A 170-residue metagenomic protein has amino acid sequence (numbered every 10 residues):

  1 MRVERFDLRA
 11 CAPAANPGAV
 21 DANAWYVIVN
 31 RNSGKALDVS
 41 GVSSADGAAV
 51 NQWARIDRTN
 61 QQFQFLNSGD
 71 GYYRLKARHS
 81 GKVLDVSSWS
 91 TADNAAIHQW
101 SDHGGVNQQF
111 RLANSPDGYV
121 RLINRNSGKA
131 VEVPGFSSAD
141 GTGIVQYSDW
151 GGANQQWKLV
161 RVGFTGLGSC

Functional and structural regions predicted by a protein language model:
C11, A15-S44, Q62-T91, Q109-S138 (+1 more regions): Extracellular glycan-recognition/adhesion modules and their associated mucin-like linkers
D46-R58, N94-H103, G141, Q146-G151: Surface-exposed turn/loop modules enriched in turn-prone residues
H103-Q109: Thr-biased low-complexity repeat/linker tracts and other Thr-enriched repetitive architectures
